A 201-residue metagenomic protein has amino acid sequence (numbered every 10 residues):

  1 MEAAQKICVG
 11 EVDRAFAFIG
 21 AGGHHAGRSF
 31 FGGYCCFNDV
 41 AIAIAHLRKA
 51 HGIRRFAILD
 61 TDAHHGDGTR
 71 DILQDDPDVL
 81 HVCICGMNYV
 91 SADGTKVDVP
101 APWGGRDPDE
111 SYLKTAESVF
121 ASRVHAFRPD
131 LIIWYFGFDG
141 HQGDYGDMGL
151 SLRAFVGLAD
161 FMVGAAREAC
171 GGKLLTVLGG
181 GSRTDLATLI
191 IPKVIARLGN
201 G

Functional and structural regions predicted by a protein language model:
M1-G201: A general "terminal functional-core" signal
